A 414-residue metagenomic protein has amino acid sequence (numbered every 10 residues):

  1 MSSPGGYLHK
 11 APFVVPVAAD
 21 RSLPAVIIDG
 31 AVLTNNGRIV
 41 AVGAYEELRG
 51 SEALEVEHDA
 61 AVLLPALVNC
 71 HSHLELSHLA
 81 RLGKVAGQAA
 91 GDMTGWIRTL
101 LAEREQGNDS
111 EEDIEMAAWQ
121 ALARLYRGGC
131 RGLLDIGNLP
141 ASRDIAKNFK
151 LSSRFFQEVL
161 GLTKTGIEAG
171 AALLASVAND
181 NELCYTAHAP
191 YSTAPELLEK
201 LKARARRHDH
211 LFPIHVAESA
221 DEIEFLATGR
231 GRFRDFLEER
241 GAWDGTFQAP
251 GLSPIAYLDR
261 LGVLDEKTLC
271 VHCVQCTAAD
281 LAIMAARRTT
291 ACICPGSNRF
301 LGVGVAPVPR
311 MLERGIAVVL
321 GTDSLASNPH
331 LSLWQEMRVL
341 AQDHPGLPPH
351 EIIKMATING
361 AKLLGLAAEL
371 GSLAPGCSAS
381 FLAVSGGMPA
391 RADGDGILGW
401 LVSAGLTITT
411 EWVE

Functional and structural regions predicted by a protein language model:
M1-S51, A61: N-terminal metal-binding scaffold of metallo-dependent hydrolase/deaminase domains
S2-K10, R49-W96, W119: Replace "His-x-His-based motif
V62-L63, A80-N148, G170-A178: Alpha-helical scaffold segments that flank or form the walls of functional sites
A66-C70, L133-L134, S153-Q157, L183-A187 (+4 more regions): Hydrophobic faces of well-ordered beta-strands that scaffold small-molecule active sites in alpha/beta enzyme cores
H78-M116, R154-Q157, S219-K267: Active-site gating loops and adjacent loop-to-helix segments of metal-dependent hydrolytic enzymes
D135, T186-K202, H210, V216 (+1 more regions): Active-site glycine- and acidic-residue-rich loops that bind and position anionic ligands or nucleotide-like cofactors
D235, R260-K267, I293, G304-M388: His/Asp/Glu-enriched, well-ordered alpha-helical/loop segment that forms or immediately abuts the divalent-metal
K362, S378-E414: C-terminal cap of metal-dependent C-N hydrolases
